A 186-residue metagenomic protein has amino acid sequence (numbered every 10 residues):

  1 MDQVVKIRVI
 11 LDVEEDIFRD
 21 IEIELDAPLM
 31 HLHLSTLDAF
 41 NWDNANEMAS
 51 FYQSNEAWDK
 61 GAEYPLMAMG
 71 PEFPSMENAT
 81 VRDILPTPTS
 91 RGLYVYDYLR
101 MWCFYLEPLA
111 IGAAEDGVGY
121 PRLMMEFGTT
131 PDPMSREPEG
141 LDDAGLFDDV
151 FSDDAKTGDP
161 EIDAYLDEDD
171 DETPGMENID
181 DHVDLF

Functional and structural regions predicted by a protein language model:
M1-F186: Short linear regulatory motifs enriched in tryptophan with gly/pro/ser
